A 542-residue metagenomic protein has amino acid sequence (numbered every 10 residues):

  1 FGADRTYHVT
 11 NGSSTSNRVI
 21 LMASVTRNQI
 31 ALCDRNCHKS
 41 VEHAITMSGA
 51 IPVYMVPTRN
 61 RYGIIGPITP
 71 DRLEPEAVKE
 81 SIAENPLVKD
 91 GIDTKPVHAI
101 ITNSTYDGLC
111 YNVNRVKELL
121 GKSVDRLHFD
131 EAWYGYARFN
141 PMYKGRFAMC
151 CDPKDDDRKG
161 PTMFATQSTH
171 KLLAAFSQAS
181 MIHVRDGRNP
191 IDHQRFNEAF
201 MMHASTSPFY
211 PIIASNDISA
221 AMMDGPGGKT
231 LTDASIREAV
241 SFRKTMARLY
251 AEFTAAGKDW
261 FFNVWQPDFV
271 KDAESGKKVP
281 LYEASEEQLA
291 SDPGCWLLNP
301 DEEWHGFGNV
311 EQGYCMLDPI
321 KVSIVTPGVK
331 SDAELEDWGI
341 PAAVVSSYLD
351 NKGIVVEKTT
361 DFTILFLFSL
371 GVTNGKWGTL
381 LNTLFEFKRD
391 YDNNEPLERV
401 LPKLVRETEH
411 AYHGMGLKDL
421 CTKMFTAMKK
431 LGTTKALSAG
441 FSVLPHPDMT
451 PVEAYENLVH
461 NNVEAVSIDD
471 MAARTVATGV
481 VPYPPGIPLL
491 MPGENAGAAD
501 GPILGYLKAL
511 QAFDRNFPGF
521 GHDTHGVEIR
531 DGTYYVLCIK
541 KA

Functional and structural regions predicted by a protein language model:
F1, P226-A542: Non-catalytic terminal extensions of PLP-dependent enzymes
F1-T15: Conserved N-terminal alpha-helix of the aminotransferase class I/II PLP-enzyme fold
G2-A3, R27, N60, H98 (+8 more regions): Generic, low-specificity signal for short hydrophobic/alpha-helical stretches with a mild N-terminal bias, encompassing
G2-A3, T26-R27, S48, K95 (+10 more regions): Short, well-ordered loop/turn elements at secondary-structure boundaries
R5-H8, S81, P451-E453: Short acidic/polar alpha-helix capping motifs at helix-coil junctions
Y7, V53-M55, E357: General small-molecule cofactor/ligand-binding pocket signal
Y7-V9, A99-T102, I364-S369: Short glycine-rich or small-residue beta-strand-to-loop segments that form or flank ligand, phosphate, metal/Fe-S
N11-N28, L32-Y250: Conserved PLP-enzyme active-site core in the AAT-like
